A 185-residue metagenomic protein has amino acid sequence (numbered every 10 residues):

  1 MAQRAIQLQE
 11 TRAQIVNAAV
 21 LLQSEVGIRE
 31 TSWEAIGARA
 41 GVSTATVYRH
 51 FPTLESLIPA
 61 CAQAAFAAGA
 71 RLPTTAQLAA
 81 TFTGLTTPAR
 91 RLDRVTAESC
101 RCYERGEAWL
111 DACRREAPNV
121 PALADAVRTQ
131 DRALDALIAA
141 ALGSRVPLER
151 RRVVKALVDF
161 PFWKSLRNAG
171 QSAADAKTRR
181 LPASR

Functional and structural regions predicted by a protein language model:
M1-V42, H50, E55-S56: Basic, helix-initiating cap at the start of DNA-binding domains
W33, A62-G69: Short, basic, alpha-helical segments at the C-terminal edge of helix-turn-helix-like DNA-binding modules
A45: Key DNA-contact positions within bacterial/archaeal DNA-binding proteins
H50, A60, R179: Residues in the recognition helix of alpha-helical DNA-binding motifs
F51, R115-N119, L157-F160: Short helix-capping/turn signature of helix-turn-helix
L54-S56, A60, A70-E104: Hydrophobic alpha-helical connector segments
R94-R114, N119-R152, L181-R185: Amphipathic alpha-helical packing segments from all-alpha helical-bundle domains
A136-A140, R151-A174, R185: Amphipathic C-terminal alpha-helical segment
